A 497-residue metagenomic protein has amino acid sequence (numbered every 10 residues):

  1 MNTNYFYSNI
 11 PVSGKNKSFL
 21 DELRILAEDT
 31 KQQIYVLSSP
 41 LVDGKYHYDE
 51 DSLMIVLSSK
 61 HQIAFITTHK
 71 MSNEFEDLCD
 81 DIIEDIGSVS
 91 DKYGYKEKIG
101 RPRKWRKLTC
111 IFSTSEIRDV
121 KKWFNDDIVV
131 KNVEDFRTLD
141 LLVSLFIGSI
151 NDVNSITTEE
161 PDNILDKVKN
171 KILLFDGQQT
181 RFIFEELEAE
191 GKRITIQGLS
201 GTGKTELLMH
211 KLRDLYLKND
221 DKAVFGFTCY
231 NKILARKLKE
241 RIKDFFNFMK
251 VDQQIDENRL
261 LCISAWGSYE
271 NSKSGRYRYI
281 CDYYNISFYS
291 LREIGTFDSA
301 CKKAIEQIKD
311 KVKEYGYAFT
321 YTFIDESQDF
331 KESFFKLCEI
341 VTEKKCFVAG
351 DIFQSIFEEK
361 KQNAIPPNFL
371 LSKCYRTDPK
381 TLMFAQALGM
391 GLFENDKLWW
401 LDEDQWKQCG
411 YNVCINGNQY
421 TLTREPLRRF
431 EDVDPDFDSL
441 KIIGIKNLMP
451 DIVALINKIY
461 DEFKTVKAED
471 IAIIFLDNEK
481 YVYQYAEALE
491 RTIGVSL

Functional and structural regions predicted by a protein language model:
M1-L497: The feature marks helicase ATPase cores and/or their adjacent C-terminal helical subdomains in SF1/SF2/AAA+ helicases
